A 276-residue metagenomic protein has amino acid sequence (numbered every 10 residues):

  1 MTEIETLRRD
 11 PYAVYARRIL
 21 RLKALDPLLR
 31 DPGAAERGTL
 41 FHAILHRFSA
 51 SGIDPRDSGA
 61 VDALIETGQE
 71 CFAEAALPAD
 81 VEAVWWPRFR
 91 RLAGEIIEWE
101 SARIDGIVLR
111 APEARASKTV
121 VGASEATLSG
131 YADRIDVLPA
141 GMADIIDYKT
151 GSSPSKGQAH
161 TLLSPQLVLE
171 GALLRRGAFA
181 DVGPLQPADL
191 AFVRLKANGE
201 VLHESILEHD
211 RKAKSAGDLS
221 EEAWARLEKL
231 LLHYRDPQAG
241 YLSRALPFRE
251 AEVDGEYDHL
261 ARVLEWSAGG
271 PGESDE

Functional and structural regions predicted by a protein language model:
M1-E276: RecB-family 4Fe-4S metal-dependent nuclease core
